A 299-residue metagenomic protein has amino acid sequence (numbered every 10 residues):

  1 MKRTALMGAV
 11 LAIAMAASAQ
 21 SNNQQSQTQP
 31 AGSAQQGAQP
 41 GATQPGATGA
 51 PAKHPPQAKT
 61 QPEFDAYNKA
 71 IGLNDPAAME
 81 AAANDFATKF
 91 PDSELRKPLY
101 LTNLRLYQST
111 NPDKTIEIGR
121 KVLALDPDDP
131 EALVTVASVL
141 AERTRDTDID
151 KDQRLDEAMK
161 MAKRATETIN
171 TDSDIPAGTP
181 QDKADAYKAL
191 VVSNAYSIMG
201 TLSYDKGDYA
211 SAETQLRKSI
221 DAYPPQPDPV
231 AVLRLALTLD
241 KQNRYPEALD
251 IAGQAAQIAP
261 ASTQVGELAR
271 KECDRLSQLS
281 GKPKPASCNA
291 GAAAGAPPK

Functional and structural regions predicted by a protein language model:
S18-L99, A294-K299: N-terminal leader/linker segments that initiate helical-solenoid repeat arrays
Q25, P30-A31, P45, H54 (+5 more regions): Terminal, low-structured helical/coil segments at or just beyond the last alpha-helical repeat
P51-A52, A87-P98, V122-A132, T147 (+3 more regions): Flexible helix-coil transition and linker loops at the boundaries of alpha-helical arrays
A66-K69, T102-N103, V136, V192 (+4 more regions): Structural register within alpha-helical repeat arrays
L73, S109-T110, R143, D152 (+2 more regions): Structural motif corresponding to the intra-repeat A-B loop/turn of tetratricopeptide repeats
